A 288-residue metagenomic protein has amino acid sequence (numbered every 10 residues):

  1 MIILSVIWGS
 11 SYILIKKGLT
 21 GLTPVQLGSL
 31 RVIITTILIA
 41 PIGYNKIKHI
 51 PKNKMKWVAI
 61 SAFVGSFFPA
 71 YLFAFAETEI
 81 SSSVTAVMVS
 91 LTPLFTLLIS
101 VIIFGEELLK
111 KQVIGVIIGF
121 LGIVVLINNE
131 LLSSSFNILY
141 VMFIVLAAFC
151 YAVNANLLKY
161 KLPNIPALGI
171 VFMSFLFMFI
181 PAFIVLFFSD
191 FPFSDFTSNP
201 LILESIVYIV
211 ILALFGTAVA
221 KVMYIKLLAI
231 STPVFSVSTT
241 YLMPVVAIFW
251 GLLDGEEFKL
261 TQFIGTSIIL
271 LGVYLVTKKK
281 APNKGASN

Functional and structural regions predicted by a protein language model:
M1-Q26, S134-Y160, A182-I184, A247 (+1 more regions): Glycine-/small-residue-enriched transmembrane alpha-helix faces in small-molecule transporters and effluxers
I7, S11-Y12, A40-V89, V125 (+1 more regions): Specific transmembrane alpha-helical segments of multi-pass solute transporters/efflux pumps, especially DMT/EamA
S10, L14-K17, G21, T35-P51 (+4 more regions): Membrane-interface helix-cap regions at the ends of transmembrane helices in multi-pass membrane proteins
G21-F68, F95-T96, C150-N154, V171-D190 (+1 more regions): Transmembrane alpha-helices of multi-pass small-molecule transport proteins
G28-L30, A70, V84-L91, L157-F179 (+1 more regions): Helix-helix packing/entry segments at the starts of transmembrane helices
L38-K48, P93-I117, V245-I264: C-terminal transmembrane-helix exit sites in multi-pass transporters
I39, A59, L108-N129, Y241 (+1 more regions): Hydrophobic transmembrane alpha-helices of multi-pass small-molecule transport proteins
N53-F63, L108-F120, Y140-V141, I165-M173 (+1 more regions): Cytoplasmic-side transmembrane-helix entry/capping segments in multi-pass membrane proteins
